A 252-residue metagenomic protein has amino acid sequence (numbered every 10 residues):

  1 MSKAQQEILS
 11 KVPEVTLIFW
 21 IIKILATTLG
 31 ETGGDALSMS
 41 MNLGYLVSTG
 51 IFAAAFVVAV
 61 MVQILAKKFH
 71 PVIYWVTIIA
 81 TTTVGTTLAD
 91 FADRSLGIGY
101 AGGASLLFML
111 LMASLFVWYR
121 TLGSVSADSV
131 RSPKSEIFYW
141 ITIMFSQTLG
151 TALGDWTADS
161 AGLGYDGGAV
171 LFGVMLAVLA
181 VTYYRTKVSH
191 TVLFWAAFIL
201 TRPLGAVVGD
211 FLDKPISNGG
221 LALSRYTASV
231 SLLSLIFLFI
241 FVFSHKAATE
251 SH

Functional and structural regions predicted by a protein language model:
M1-H252: Polytopic alpha-helical membrane proteins, predominantly small-molecule transporters/carriers
